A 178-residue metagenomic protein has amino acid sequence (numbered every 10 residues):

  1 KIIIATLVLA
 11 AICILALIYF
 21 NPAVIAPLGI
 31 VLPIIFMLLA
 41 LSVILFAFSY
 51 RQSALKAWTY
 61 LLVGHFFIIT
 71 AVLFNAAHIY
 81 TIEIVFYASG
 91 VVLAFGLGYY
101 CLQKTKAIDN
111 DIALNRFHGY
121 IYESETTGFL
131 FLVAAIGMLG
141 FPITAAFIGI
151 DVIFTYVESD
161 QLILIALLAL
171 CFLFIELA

Functional and structural regions predicted by a protein language model:
K1-A178: Alpha-helical transmembrane segments of multi-pass membrane proteins predominantly involved in bioenergetics
